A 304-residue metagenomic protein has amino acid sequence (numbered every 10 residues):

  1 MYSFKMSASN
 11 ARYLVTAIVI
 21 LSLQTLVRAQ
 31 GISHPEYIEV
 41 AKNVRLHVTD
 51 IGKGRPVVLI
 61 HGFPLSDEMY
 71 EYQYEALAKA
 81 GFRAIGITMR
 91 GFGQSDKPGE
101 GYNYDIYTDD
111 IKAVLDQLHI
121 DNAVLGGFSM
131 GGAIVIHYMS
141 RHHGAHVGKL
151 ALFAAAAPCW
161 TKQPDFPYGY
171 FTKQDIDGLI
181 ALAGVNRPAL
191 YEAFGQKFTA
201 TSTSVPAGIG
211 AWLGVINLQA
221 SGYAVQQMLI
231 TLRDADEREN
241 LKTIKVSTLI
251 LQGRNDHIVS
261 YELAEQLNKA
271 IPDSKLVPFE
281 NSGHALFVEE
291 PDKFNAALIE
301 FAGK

Functional and structural regions predicted by a protein language model:
V44, T49-E100: Conserved HGGG/HGGXW glycine-rich cap/lid loop of the alpha/beta-hydrolase fold
I106-A123: Conserved acidic catalytic loop of the alpha/beta-hydrolase fold
G127, G131, V135: Gly/Ala-rich beta-loop-alpha elbow adjacent to hydrolase catalytic centers
I136-R141, H146-V185: Flexible "cap/lid" loop of the alpha/beta hydrolase fold
T161, D165-Y170, A181-K242: Conserved alpha/beta-hydrolase catalytic His-Asp/Glu region
I244, I250-Q252: Short beta-strand/loop motif that positions the catalytic acidic residue of the alpha/beta-hydrolase fold
N255-V259: Acidic catalytic loop of the alpha/beta-hydrolase fold
D273-K304: Catalytic active-site module of serine/aspartate enzymes centered on a nucleophile-bearing elbow/loop
